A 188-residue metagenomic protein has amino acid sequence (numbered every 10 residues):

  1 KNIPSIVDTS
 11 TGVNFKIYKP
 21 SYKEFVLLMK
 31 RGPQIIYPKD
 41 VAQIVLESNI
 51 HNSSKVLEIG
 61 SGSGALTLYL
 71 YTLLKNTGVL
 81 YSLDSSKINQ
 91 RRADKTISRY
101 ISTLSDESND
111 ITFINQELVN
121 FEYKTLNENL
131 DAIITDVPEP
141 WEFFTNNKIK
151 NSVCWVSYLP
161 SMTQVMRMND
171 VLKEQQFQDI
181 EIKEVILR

Functional and structural regions predicted by a protein language model:
K1-K19: N-terminal auxiliary segments of SAM/dcSAM-dependent transferases
L28-A42: Conserved SAM-binding loop and adjacent beta-strand
Y37, G62-S63: Conserved SAM/SAH-binding loop
H51-G62: Conserved class I S-adenosyl-L-methionine
S63-N76: Conserved SAM-binding loop of SAM-dependent methyltransferases across substrates and taxa, primarily the Class I
T77-Y81, W155: Short beta-strand element of Class I
L83-P140: S-adenosyl-L-methionine
F144-R188: C-terminal substrate-binding/active-site "lid" region of AdoMet-derived donor-dependent transferases
